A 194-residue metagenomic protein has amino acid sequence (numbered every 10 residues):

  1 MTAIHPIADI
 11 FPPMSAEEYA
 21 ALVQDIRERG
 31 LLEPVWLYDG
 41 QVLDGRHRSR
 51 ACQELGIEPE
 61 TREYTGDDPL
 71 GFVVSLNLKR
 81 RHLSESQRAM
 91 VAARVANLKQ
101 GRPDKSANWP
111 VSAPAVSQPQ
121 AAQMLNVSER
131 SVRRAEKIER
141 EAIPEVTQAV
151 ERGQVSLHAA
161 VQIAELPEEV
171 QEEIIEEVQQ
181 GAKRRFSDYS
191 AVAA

Functional and structural regions predicted by a protein language model:
M1-Y64, G71-H82: Short, charged/polar connector segments at secondary-structure boundaries
D67-A194: Amphipathic alpha-helical oligomerization/scaffolding segments
